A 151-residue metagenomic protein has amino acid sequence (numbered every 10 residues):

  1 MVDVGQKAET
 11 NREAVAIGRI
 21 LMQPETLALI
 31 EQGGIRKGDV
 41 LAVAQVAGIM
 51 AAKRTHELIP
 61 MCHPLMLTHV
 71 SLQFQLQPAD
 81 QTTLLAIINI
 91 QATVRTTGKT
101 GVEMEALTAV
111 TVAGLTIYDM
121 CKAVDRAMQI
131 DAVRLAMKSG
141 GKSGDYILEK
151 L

Functional and structural regions predicted by a protein language model:
M1-L41, V46-M61, H69-L151: C-terminal binding/interaction regions
